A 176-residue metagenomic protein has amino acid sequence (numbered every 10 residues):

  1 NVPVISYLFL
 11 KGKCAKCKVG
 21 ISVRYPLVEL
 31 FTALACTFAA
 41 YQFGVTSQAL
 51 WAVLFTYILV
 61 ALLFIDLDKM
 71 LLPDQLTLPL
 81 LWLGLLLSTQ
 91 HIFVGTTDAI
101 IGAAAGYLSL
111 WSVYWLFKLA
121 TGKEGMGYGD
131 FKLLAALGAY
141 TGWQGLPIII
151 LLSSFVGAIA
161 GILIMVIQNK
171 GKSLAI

Functional and structural regions predicted by a protein language model:
N1-R24, L174-I176: Membrane-proximal soluble regions of multi-pass membrane proteins
V2-F9, P147-A160: Hydrophobic, aromatic-rich membrane-embedded alpha-helical segments
I21-L30, D74: Select subsegments of transmembrane alpha-helices in polytopic membrane proteins, especially boundary-proximal
L30-Q42, L83-L87: Membrane-embedded alpha-helical segments in integral membrane proteins
T37, Y41, T89, W111 (+2 more regions): Membrane-embedded alpha-helical segments of multi-pass transporters/permeases
A40-W51: Transmembrane helix-loop-helix
A49, L54-Y57, A61-V156: Functional transmembrane core segments of multi-pass inner-membrane proteins
G127-G129, L163-I176: Interfacial loop-to-transmembrane junctions
